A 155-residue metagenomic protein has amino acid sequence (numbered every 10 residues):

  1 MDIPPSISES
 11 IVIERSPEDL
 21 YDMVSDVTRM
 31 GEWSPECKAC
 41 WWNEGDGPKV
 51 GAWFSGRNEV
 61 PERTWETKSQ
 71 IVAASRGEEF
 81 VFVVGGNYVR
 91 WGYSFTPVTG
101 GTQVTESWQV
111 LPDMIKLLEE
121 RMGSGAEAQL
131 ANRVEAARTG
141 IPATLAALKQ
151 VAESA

Functional and structural regions predicted by a protein language model:
M1-K49: Hydrophobic ligand-binding cavity/cleft-lining segments
P5, R15, G56, A126 (+1 more regions): Residue-level detector of alpha-helix boundaries and kinks
S10, E44, P61, E127-A131 (+1 more regions): A generic helix-loop boundary/linker signal
V12-S16, E59-P61, T96-V98, S107-L111 (+1 more regions): Solvent-exposed residues in well-ordered beta-strands and their adjoining turns, especially edge/terminal strands
E14-P17, Y21, A131, E135-R138 (+1 more regions): Short amphipathic alpha-helical segments with heptad-repeat character
W41-R90, V98-Q103, T139-A155: Glycine-rich portal/gate segments that line the openings of hydrophobic small-molecule binding cavities
V83-T139, L148: Beta-strand/loop substructures that line and gate deep hydrophobic ligand-binding cavities in soluble
